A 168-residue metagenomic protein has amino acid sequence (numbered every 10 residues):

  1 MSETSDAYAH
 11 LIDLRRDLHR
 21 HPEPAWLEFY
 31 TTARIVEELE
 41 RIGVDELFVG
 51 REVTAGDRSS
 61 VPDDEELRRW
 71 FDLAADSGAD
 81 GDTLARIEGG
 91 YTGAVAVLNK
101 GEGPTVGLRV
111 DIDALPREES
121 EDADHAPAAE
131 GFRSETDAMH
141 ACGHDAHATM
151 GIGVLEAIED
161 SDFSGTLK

Functional and structural regions predicted by a protein language model:
S2-H140, D145-A148, I152, D160-S164: Acidic/His- and Gly-rich active-site-bordering loop/insert found across diverse amide/peptide-bond hydrolases
A157: Walker A/P-loop NTP-binding motif
K168: Divalent metal-dependent hydrolysis catalytic cores, especially in the metallo-beta-lactamase
